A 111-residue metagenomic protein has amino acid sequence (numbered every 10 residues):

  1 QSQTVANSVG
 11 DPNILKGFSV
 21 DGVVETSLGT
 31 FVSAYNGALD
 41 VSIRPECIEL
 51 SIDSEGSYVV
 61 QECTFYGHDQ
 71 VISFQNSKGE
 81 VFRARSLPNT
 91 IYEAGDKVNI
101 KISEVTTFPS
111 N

Functional and structural regions predicted by a protein language model:
Q1-G10, I14: Conserved beta-strand-loop-alpha-helix hinge in the C-terminal portion of ABC ATPase nucleotide-binding domains
P12-I14, F18-N111: Non-catalytic connector elements of ABC transporters
